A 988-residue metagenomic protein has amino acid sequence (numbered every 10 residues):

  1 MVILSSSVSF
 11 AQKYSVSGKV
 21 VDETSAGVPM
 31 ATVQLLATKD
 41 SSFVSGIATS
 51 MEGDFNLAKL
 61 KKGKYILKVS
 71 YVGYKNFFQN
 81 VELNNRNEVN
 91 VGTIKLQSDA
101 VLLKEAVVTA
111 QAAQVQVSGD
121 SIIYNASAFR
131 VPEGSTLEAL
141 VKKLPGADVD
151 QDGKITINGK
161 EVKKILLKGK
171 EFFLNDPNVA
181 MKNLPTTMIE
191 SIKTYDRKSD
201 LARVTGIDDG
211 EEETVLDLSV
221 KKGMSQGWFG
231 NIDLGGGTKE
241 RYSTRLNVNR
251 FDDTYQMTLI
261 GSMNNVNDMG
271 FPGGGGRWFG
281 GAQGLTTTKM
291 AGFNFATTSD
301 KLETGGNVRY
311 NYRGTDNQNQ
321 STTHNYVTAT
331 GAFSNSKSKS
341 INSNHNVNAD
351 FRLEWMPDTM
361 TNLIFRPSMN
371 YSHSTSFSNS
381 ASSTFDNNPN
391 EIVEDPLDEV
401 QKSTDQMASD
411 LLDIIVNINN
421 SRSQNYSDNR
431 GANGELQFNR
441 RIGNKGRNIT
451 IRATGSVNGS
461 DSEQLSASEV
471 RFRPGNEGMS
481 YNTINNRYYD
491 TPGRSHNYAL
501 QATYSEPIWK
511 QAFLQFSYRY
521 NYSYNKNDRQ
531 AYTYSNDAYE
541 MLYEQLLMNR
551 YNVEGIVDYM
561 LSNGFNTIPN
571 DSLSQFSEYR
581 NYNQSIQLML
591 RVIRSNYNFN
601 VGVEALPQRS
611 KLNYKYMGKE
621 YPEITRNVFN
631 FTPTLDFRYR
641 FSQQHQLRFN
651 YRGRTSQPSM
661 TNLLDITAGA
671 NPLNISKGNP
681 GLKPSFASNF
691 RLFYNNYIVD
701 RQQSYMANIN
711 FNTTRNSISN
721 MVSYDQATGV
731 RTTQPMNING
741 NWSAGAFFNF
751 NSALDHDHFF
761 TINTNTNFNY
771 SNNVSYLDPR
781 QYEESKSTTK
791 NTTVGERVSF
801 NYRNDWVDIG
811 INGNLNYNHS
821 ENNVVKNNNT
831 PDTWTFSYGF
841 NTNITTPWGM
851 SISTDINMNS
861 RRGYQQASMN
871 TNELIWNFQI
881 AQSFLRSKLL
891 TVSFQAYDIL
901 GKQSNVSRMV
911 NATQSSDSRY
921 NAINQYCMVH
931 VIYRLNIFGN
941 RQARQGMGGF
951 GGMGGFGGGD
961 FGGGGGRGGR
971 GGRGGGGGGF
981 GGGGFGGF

Functional and structural regions predicted by a protein language model:
Q12, K19-V28: Structural motif
A26-P29, N56-K64, V72: Short Pro-Gly-centered beta-turn/loop motif in secreted/extracellular proteins
T32-L36, S70-V72, N84-R130, E138 (+5 more regions): Short, acidic, small-residue-rich periplasmic hinge/interaction motif at the N-terminus of Gram-negative outer-membrane
L36-S42, K64-N80: A short, solvent-exposed loop/turn motif at the edges and junctions of modular extracellular/periplasmic domains
T38-D54: Short, acidic Ser/Thr/Gly-rich low-complexity loop/linker segments typical of extracellular and cell-surface proteins
E138-F173, E190-S191, L201-G210, L216-K221: Extracytoplasmic beta-strand/coil segments of soluble accessory domains associated with Gram-negative outer-membrane
K170-K198, R245, D253-T258: Short acidic/polar hinge/loop motifs at secondary-structure boundaries that mediate gating or recognition
N175, K198-E240, T254-F988: Primarily recognizes Gram-negative and organellar outer-membrane beta-barrels
